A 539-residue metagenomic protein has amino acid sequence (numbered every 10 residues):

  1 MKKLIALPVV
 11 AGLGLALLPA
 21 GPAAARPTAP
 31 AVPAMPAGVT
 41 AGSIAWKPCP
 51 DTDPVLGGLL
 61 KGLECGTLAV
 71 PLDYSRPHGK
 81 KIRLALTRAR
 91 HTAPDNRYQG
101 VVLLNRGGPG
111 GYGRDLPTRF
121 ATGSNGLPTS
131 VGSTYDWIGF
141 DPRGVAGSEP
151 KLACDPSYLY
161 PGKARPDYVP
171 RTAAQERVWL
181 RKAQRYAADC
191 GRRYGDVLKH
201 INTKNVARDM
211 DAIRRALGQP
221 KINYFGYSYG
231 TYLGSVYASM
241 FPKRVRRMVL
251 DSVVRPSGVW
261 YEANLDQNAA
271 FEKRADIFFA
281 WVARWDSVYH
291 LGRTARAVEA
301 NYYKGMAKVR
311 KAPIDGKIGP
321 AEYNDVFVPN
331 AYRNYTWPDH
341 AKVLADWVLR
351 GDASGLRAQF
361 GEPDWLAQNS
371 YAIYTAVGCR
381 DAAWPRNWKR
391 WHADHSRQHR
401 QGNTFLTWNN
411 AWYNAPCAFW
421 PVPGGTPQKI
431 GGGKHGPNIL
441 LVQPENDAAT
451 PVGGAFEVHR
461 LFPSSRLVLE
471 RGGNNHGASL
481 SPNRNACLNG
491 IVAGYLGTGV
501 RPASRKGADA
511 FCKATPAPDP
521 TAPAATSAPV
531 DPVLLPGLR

Functional and structural regions predicted by a protein language model:
K2-L7, G21-Y168, A173-Q175, A207 (+4 more regions): Catalytic-loop region of hydrolases
L86, F462-G477: Catalytic histidine neighborhood in serine/cysteine hydrolases with alpha/beta-hydrolase-type architecture
A153-D167, A238-A297, N330, K342-S354 (+1 more regions): A catalytic-pocket lid/entrance helix-loop region that shapes and gates access to the active site across common
Q219-Y229: Alpha/beta-hydrolase fold nucleophile elbow
A295-G436, S481-P482, G490, G507 (+3 more regions): Alpha/beta-hydrolase fold active-site neighborhood
H435, L440-Q443: Short beta-strand/loop motif that positions the catalytic acidic residue of the alpha/beta-hydrolase fold
A448-G453: Conserved alpha/beta-hydrolase "acid-adjacent" motif
N474-A486: Catalytic histidine-centered segment of alpha/beta-hydrolase-like enzymes
